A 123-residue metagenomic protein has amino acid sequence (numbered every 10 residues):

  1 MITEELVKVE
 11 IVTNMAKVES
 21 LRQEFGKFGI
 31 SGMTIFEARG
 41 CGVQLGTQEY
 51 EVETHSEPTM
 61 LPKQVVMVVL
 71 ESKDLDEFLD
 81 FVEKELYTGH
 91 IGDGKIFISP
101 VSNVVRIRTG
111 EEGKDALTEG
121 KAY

Functional and structural regions predicted by a protein language model:
M1-Y123: Positively charged, small/polar-rich N-terminal and surface patches that mediate targeting and assembly and bind
